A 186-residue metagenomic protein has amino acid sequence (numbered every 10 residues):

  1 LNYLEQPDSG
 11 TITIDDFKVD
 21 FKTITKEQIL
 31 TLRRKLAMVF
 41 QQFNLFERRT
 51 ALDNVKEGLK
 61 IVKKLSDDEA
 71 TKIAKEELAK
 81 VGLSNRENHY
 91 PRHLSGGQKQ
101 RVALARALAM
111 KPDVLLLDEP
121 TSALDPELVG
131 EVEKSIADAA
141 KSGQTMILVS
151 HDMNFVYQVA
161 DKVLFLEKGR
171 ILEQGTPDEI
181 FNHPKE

Functional and structural regions predicted by a protein language model:
Y90-L94, Q98: Conserved ABC ATPase signature
A109-D113: A short, proline-enriched helix->beta-strand linker immediately N-terminal to the Walker B motif in ABC-type P-loop
L115-D118: Catalytic Walker B motif of ABC-type/P-loop ATPase nucleotide-binding domains
P126-L128: Helix N-cap at the start of a conserved alpha-helix in ABC-type nucleotide-binding domains
S150-H151: H-loop/switch region of ABC-family ATPase nucleotide-binding domains
V156-Q158: A short, surface-exposed alpha-helical micro-motif characterized by mixed small hydrophobic and charged/polar residues
